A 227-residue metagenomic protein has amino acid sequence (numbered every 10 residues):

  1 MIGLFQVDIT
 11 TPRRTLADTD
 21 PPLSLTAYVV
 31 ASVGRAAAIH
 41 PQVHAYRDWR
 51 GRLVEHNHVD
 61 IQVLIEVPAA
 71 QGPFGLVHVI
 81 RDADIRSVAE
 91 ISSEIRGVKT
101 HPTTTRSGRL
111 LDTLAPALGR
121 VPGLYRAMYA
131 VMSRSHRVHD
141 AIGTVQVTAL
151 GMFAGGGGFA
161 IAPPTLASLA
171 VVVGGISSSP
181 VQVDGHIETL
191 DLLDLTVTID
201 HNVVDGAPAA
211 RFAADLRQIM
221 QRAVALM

Functional and structural regions predicted by a protein language model:
M1-M227: C-terminal catalytic/motor cores of large multi-domain enzyme assemblies
